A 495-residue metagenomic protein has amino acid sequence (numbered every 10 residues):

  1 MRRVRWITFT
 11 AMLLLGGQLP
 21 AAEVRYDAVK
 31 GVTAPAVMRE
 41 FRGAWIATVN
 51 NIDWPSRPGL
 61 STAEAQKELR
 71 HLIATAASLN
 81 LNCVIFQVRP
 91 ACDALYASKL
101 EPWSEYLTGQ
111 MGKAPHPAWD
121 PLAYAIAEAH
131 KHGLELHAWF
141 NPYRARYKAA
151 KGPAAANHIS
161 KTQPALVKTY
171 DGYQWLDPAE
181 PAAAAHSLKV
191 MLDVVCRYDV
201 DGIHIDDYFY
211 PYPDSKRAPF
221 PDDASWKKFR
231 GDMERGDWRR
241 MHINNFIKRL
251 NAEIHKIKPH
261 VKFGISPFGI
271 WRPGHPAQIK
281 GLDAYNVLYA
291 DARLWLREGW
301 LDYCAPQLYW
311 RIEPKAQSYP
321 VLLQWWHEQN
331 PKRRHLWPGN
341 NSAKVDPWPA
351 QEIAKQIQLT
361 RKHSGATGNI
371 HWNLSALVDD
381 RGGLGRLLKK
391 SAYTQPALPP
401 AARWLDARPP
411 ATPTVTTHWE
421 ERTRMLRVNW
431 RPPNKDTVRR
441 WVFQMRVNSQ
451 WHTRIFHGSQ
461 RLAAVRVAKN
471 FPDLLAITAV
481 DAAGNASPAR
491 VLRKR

Functional and structural regions predicted by a protein language model:
R39, A47-K67, H137-R197: Active-site-adjacent "subsite" loops/lids of carbohydrate-active enzymes
G59-L79, Y106-H132, A185-H186, M241-A252: Aromatic- and glycine-enriched glycan-recognition loops and surfaces that form the carbohydrate-binding subsites
T75, L81-N82, R89, H132 (+2 more regions): Polysaccharide-binding and catalytic clefts of secreted carbohydrate-active enzymes
L79-H116: Aromatic-lined carbohydrate-binding/catalytic grooves of carbohydrate-active enzymes
Y289-R293, R297-P314, W326, N330-L405: Substrate-binding cleft of secreted/luminal carbohydrate-active enzymes
W419, R424-D436: Conserved aromatic anchor
P433-N448, T453, P472: Solvent-exposed loop/turn segments flanking beta-strands in beta-repeat/beta-sandwich domains
V465-A486: Beta-strand-rich modules
